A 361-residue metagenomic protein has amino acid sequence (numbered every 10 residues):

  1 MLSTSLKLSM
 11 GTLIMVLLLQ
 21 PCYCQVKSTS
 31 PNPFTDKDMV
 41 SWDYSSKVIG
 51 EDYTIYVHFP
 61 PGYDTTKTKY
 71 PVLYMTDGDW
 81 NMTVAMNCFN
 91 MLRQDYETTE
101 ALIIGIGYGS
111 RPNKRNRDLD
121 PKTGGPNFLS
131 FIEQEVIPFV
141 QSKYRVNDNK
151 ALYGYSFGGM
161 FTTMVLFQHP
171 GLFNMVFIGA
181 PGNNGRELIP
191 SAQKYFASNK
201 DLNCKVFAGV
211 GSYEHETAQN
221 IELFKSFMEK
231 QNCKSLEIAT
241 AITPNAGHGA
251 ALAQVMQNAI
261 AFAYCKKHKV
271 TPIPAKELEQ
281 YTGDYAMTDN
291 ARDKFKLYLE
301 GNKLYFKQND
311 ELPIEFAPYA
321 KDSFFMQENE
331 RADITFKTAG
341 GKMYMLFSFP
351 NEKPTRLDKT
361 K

Functional and structural regions predicted by a protein language model:
M1-T29: Bacterial Sec-dependent N-terminal signal peptides
L8, E51, D64, T83 (+8 more regions): A broad, structure-centric signal for solvent-exposed, well-ordered loop/edge residues that line or flank functional
L13, C22, K47, P60-G62 (+9 more regions): Generic structural motif
I14, D36-M39, A101, K276 (+1 more regions): Sequence-level motif detector for i,i+2 pairs with an aromatic at +2
Q25-K269: Non-catalytic cap/lid and distal C-terminal segments of serine-dependent acyl enzymes
F59, K266-K361: Peripheral terminal and inter-domain segments
